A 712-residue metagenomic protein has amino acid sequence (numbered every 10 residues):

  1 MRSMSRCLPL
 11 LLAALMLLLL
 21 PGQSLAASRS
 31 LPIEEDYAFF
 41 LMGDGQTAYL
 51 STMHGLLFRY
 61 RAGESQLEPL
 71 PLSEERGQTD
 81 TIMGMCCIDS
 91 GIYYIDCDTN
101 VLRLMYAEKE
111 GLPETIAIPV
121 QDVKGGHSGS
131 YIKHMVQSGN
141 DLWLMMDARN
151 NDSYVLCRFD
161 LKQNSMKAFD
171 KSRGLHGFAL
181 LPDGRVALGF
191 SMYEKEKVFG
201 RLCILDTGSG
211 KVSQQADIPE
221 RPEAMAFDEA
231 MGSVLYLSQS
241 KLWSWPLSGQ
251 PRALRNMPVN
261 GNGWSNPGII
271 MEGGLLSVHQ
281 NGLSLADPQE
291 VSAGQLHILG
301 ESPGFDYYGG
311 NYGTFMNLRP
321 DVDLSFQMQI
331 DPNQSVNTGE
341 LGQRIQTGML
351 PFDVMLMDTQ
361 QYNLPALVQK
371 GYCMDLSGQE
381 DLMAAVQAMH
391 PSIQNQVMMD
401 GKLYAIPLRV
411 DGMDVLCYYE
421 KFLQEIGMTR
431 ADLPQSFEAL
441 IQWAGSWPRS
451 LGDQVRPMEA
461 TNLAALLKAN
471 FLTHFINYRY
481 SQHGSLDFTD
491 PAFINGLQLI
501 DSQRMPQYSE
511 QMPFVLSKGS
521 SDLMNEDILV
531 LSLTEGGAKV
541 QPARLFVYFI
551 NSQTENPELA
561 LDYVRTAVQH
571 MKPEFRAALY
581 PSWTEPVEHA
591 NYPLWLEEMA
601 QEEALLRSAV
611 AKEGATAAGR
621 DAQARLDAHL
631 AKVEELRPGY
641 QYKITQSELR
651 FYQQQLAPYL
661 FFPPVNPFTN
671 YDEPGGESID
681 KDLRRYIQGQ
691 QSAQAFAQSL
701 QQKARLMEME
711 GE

Functional and structural regions predicted by a protein language model:
S24-S28, P32-L41, Y49-S51, G55 (+10 more regions): Conserved N-terminal structural module of periplasmic/extracytoplasmic solute-binding proteins
R29-P32, Q66-R76, L112-G126, N164-D170 (+2 more regions): A short beta-strand motif characteristic of beta-propeller blades
G45-Q46, D89-S90, G139-D141, D183-R185 (+2 more regions): Short coil/turn segments that connect the beta-strands within blades of beta-propeller domains
R61-S65, Y106-E110, F159-N164, D206-G210 (+1 more regions): Short loop/turn segments that connect beta-strands within beta-propeller blades
D160, M166, M398-L467, N477-M505 (+2 more regions): Helix-loop-helix "hinge/cap" segment bordering the ligand-binding cleft or interdomain interface
T359-M413, L529-L533: Hinge/lid segment of periplasmic solute-binding proteins
A492-R565, Q569-H570, F575, P581-E598: Extracytoplasmic/periplasmic substrate-binding proteins
E602-M707: C-terminal capping/gating helix-and-loop segments adjacent to ligand/active sites or protein-protein/ligand interfaces
